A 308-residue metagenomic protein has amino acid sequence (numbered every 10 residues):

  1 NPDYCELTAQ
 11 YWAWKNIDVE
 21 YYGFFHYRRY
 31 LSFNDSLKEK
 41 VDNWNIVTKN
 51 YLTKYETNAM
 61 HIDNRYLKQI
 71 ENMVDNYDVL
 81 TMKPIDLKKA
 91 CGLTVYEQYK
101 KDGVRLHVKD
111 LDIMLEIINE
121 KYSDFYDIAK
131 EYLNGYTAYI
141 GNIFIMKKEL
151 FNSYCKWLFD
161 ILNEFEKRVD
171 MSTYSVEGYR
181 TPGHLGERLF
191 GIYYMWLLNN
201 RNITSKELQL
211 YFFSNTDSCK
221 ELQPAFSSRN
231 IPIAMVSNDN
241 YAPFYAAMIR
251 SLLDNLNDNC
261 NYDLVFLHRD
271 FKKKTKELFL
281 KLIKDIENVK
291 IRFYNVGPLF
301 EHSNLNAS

Functional and structural regions predicted by a protein language model:
N1-A225: ER/Golgi luminal nucleotide-sugar-dependent glycosyltransferases, focusing on the catalytic module
N1-N16, T275-K276, L280-S308: Active-site-proximal specificity loops/subdomain of glycosyltransferases
W14-Y22, R229, Y241, D254-N261 (+1 more regions): Short, solvent-exposed loop/edge-beta patches enriched in aromatic
E187, A246-I249, K273-L280: Short, surface-exposed alpha-helical segments at coil->helix boundaries
Y193-W196, S251, N255, L278-I286: Alpha-helical structural signal in soluble globular domains
K206, V265, K290-Y294: General small-molecule cofactor/ligand-binding pocket signal
C219-R250, D254: N-proximal low-complexity "stem/linker" segments adjacent to membrane-targeting elements
Y262-D270: Short internal beta-strands
